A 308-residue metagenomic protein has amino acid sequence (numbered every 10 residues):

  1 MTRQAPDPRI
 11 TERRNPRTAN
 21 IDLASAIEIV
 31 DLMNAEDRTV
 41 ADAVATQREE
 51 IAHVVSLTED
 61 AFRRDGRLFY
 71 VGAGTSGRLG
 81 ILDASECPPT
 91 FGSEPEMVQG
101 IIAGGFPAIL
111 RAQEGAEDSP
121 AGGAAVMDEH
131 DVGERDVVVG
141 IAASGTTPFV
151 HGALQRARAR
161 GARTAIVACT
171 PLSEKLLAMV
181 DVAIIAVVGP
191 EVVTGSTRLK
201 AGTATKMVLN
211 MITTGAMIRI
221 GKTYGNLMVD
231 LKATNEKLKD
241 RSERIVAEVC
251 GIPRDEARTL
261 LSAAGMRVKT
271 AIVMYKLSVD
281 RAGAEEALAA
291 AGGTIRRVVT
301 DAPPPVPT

Functional and structural regions predicted by a protein language model:
M1-A43, Q47: Cofactor-/ligand-binding subdomain signature composed of acidic, glycine-rich, tryptophan-containing flexible loops
T11, L32-V40, G100-R111, Y224 (+1 more regions): Gly-rich Lys/Arg/Thr-decorated short loops/hinges at beta-loop-alpha junctions or inter-strand turns that position
T46-A61: A short, well-structured juxtamembrane/interface segment
E49, R111-A112, A201, A233-N235: Active-site pocket-shaping loop/turn-to-helix segments
A61-F62, A157: A generic structural signal for well-ordered alpha-helical segments
F69-V208, T213-I220: Glycine-rich phosphate-binding loops that contact phosphosugars or nucleotide phosphates
A216-T308: Short, amphipathic alpha-helical interaction segments embedded in low-complexity terminal/linker regions of eukaryotic
